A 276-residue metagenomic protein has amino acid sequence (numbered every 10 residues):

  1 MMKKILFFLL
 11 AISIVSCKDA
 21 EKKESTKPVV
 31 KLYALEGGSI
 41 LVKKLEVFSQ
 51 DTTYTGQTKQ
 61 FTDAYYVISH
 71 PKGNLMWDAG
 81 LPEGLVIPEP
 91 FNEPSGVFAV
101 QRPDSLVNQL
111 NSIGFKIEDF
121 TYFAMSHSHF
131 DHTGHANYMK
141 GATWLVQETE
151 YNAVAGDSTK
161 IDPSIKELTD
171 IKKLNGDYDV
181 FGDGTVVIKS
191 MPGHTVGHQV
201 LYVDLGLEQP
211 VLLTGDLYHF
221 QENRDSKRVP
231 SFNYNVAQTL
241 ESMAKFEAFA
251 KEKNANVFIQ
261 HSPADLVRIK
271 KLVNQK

Functional and structural regions predicted by a protein language model:
M1-T26: Bacterial Sec-dependent N-terminal signal peptides
C17-D104, D119, E208-G215, K251 (+1 more regions): Metallo-beta-lactamase
L32, I68, W77-D78, F120 (+7 more regions): Divalent metal-coordination and catalytic microenvironments
Y33-A34, N74-W77, Y122-A124, W144-Q147 (+4 more regions): Structural recognition of the beta-strand scaffold that forms the well-ordered cores of secreted hydrolase catalytic
E89-V146: Active-site metal-binding motif and surrounding structural segment of the metallo-beta-lactamase
Q101-F115, D119, V146-S190, V236-N254: Metallo-beta-lactamase
F130-A136, R268-K276: Short, electropositive alpha-helical surface patch
D177-F181, T185-P192, V196-I269: Metallo-beta-lactamase
